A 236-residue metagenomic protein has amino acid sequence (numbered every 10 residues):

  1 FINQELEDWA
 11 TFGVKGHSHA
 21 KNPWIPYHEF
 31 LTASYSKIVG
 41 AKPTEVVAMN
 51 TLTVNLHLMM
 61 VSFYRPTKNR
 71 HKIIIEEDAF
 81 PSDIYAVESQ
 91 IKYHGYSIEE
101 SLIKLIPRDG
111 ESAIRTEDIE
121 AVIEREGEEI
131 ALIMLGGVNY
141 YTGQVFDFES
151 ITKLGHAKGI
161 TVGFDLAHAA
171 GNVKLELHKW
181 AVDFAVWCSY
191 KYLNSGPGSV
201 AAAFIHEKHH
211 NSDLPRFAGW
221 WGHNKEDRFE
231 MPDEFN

Functional and structural regions predicted by a protein language model:
F1-N236: Pyridoxal 5′-phosphate
